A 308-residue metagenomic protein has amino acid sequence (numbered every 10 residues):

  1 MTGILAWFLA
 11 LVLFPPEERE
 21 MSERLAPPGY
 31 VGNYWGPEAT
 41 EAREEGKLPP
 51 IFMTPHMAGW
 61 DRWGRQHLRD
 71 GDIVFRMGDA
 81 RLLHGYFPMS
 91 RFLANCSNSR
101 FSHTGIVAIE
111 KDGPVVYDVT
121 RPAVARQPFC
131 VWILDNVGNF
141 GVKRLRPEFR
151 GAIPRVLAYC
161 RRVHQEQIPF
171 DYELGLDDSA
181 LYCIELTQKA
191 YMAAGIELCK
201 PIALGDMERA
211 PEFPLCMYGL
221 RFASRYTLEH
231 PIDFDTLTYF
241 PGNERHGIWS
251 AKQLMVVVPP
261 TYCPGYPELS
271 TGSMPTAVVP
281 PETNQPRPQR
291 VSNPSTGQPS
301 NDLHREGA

Functional and structural regions predicted by a protein language model:
G3-A308: Cysteine-nucleophile amide-bond enzymes
